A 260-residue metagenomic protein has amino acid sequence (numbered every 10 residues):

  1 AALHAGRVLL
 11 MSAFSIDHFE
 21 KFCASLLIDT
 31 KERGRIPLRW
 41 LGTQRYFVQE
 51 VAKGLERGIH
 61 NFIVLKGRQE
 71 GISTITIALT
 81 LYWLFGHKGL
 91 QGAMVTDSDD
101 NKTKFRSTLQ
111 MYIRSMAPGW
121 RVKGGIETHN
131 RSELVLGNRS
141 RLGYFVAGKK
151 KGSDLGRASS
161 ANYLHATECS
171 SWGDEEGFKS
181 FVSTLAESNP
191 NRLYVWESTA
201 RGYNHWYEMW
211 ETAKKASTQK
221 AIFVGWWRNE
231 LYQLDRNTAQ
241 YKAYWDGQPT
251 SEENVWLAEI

Functional and structural regions predicted by a protein language model:
A2-I260: Phosphate/NTP-binding elements of NTP-utilizing enzymes
